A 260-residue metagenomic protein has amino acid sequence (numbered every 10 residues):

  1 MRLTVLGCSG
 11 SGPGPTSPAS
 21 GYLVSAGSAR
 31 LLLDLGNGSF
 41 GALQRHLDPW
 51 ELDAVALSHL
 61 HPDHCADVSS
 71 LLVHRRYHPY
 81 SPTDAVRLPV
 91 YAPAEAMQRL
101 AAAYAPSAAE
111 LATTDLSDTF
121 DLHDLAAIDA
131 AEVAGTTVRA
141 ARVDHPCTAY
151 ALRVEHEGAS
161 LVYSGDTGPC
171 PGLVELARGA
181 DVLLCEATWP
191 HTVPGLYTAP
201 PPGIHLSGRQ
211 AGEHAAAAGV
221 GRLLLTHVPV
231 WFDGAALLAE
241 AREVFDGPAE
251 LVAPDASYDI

Functional and structural regions predicted by a protein language model:
M1-V162, G168, E175, L238-I260: Binuclear metal-dependent hydrolase catalytic cores
P169-Y258: Cap/insert and terminal regions of metallo-dependent hydrolase folds
